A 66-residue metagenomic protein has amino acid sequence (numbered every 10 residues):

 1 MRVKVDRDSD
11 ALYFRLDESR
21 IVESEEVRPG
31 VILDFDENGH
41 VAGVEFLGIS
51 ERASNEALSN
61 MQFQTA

Functional and structural regions predicted by a protein language model:
M1-A66: Small, basic N-terminal interaction modules of short regulatory proteins
